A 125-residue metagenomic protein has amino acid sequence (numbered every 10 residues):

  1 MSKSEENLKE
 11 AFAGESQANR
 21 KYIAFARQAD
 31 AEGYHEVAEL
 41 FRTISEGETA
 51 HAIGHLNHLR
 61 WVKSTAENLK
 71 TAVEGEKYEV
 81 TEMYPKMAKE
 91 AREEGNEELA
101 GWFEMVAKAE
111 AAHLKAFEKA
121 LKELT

Functional and structural regions predicted by a protein language model:
M1-T125: Non-heme di-metal
